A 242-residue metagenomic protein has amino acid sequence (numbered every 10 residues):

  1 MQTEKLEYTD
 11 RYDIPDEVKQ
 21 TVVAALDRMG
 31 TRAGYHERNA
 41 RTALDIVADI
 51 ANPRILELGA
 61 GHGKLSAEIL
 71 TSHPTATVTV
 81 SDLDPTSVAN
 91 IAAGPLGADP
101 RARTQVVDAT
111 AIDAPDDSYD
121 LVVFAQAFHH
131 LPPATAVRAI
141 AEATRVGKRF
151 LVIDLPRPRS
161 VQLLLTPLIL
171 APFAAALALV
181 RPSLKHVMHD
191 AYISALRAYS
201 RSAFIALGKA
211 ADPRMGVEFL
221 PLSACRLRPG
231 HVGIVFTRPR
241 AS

Functional and structural regions predicted by a protein language model:
M1-A24: N-terminal, positively charged/glycine-rich alpha-helical extensions of SAM-dependent methyltransferases
D16-R38: Class I SAM-dependent methyltransferase Rossmann-like catalytic core, especially the SAM/SAH-binding loop
R32-A51: Conserved alpha-helix/loop element of class I SAM-dependent methyltransferases that forms part of the SAM/SAH-binding
G63-A111: Class I SAM-dependent methyltransferase SAM/SAH-binding core
V123: A conserved beta-strand element that flanks and buttresses the S-adenosyl-L-methionine
L131-E142: A short, conserved alpha-helix within the catalytic core of class I
G147-L155: Conserved beta-strand signature within the Rossmann-like core of class I S-adenosyl-L-methionine
L155-A210, F219-A224: C-terminal alpha-helical "lid/dimerization" subdomain adjacent to the S-adenosyl-L-methionine
